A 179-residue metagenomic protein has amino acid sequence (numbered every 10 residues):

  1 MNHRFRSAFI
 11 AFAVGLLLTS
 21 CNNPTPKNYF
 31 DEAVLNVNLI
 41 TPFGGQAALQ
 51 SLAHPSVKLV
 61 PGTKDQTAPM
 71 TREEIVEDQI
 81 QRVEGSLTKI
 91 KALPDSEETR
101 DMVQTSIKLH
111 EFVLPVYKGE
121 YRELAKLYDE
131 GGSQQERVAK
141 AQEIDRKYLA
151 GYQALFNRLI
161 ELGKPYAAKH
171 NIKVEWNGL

Functional and structural regions predicted by a protein language model:
M1-T19: Sec-dependent bacterial lipoprotein signal peptides
C21-E77, I172-L179: Immediate post-signal-peptide N-terminus of mature secreted/exported proteins
Y29-T41, R72-Q79, M102-F112, Y148-G151 (+1 more regions): Amphipathic alpha-helix face/heptad-repeat signature
Q50-T67, I90-E97, E120-Q135, Y166: Secondary-structure edge/capping motif, primarily at the C-terminal ends of alpha-helices and the immediately following
S51, Q79-K89, V116-E120: Amphipathic, well-ordered alpha-helical segments in soluble domains
A68-T71, P94, K140, I144: Short amphipathic alpha-helical segments at helix-loop
G85-K108: Short, solvent-exposed, charged loop/turn and helix-capping segments that join or cap alpha-helices on peripheral
D101-L179: Extracytoplasmic electrostatic interaction patches
